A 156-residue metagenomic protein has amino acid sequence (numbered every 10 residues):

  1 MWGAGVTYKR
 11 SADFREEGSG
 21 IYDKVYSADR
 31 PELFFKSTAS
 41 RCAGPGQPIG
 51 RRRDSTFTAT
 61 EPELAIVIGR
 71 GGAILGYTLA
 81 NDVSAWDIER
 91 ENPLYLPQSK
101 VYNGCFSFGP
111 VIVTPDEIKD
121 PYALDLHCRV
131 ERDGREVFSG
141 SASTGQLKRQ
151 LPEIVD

Functional and structural regions predicted by a protein language model:
M1-V130, E153: Active-site microenvironments in enzyme catalytic cores
L124-D156: A beta-strand-loop signature enriched in Asp, Gly, Thr, and Trp that corresponds to the sialidase/neuraminidase Asp-box
